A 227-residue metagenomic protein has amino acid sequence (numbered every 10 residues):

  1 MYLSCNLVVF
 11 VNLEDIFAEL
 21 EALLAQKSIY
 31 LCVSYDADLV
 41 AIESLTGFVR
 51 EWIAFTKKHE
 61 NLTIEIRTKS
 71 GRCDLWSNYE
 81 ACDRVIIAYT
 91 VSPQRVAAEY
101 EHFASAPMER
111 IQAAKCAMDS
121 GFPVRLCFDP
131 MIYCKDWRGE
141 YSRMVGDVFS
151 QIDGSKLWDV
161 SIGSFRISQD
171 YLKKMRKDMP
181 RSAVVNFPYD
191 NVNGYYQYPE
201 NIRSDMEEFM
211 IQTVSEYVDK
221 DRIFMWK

Functional and structural regions predicted by a protein language model:
Y2-A88: Conserved Radical SAM active-site core
V8-V11, D15, S44-G47, H102-E109 (+3 more regions): Alpha-helix N-cap and loop-to-helix initiation/capping positions
I16-A25, W76-S77, P107-S120, M210: Structured alpha-helical segments in the cores of large, soluble enzyme domains
Y30-C32, T63-E65, R84-A88, P123-C127 (+2 more regions): Structural preference for beta-strand elements that scaffold enzyme active sites
A37-V40, G71-D74, V85-S105, P130-K135 (+2 more regions): Conserved radical SAM core fold
T46, A88-T90, W137-D153, P180-N186: Short, electropositive alpha-helical surface patch
R110-D170, F224-M225: Conserved C-terminal portion of the radical SAM core fold that forms the substrate/S-adenosylmethionine-binding
F149-K227: Auxiliary Fe-S-binding modules of radical SAM enzymes
